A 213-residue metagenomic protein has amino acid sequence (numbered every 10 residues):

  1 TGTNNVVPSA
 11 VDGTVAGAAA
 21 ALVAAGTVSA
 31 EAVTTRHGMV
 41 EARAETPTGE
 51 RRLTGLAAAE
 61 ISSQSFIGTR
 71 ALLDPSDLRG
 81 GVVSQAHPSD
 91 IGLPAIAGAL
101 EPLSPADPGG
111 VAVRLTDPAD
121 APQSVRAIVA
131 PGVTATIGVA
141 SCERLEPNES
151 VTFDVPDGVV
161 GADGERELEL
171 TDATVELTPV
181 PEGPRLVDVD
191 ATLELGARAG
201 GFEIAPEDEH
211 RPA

Functional and structural regions predicted by a protein language model:
G2-P105: Catalytic core of DAGKc-family lipid kinases
V11-A16, S104-V113, G132-L145: Short low-complexity stretches enriched in small and charged residues
G26-A30, T46-T48, A112-R114, G138-S141 (+1 more regions): Intrinsically disordered, low-complexity boundary segments flanking structured domains
R36-G38, G55, H87, D107-G109 (+3 more regions): A generic structural signal for well-ordered coil/turn residues at beta-strand boundaries that shape enzyme active-site
S89-P131: Active-site beta-loop-alpha substructure in enzyme catalytic cores, prototypically the cysteine-centered nucleophile
P118-A213: ATP/nucleoside-binding phosphotransfer catalytic cores, i.e., glycine-rich phosphate-binding loops
